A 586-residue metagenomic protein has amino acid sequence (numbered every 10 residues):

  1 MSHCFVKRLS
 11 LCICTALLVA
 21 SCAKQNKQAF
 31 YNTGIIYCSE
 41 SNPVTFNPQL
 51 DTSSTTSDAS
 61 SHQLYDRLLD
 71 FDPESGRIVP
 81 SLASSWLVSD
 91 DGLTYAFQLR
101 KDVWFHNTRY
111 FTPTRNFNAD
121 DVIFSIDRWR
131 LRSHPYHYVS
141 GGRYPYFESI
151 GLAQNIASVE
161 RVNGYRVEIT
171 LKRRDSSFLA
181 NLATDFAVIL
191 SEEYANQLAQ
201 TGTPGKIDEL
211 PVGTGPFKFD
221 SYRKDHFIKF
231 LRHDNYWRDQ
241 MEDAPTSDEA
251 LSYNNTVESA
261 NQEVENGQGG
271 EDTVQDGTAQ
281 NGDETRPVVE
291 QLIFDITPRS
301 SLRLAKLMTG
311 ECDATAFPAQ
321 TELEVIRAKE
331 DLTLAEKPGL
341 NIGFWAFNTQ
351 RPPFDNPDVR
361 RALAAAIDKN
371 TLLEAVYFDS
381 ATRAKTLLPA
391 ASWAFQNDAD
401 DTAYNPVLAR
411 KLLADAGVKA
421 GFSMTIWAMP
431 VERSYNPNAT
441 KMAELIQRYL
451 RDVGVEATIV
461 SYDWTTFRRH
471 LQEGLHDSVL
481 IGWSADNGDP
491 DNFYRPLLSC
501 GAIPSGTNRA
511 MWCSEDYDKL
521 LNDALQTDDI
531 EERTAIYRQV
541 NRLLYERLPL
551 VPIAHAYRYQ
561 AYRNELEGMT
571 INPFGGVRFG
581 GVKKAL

Functional and structural regions predicted by a protein language model:
C38-D90, D127, H134, V212: N-terminal lobe/hinge region of extracytoplasmic solute-binding protein
S84-P135, E168, K306, P353: Aromatic- and charge-enriched surface segment that lines or borders ligand/interaction sites
H106, T170-L190, D208-L302, L323-N341: Aromatic-rich, solvent-exposed beta-strand/loop patch
T114, N118-S125, G164, E168-T170 (+8 more regions): Alpha-helical secondary-structure segments
R130-L131, P135-N196, G213-R223, K229: Surface-exposed binding/hinge segments that line and control ligand-binding clefts or catalytic entry sites
K229-R238, E242, E258-T278, A328 (+4 more regions): Append "and occasionally in soluble cytosolic enzymes with long acidic Gly/Pro-rich linkers
L373, A394, D452-R468, R495-N564 (+1 more regions): Extracytoplasmic/peripheral linker and loop segments enriched in polar/acidic and small residues with frequent Thr/Pro
L412, Q560-L586: Long beta-strand-rich cores associated with HINT superfamily self-processing modules
